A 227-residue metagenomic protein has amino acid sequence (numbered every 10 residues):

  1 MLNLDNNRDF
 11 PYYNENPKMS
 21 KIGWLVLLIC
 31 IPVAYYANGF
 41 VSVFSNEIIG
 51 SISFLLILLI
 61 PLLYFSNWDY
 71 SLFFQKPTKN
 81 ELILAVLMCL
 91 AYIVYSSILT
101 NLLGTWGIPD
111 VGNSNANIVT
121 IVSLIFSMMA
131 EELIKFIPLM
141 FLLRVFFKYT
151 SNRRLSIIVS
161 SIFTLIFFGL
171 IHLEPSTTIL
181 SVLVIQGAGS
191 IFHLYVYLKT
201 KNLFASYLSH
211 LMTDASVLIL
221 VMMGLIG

Functional and structural regions predicted by a protein language model:
M1-G23, W68-F74: N-terminal juxtamembrane cytosolic/stromal segments of multi-pass membrane proteins
Y12-F65: Alpha-helical transmembrane segments in multi-pass membrane proteins
N16-Y35, L84-Y92, S160-F167: Alpha-helical transmembrane segments
K18-K21, T78, E131, P175: Helix N-terminus capping/helix-initiation residues
I31-N38, L58-S66, Y92, S96 (+4 more regions): Structural signal for membrane-spanning alpha-helices in multi-pass inner-membrane proteins, emphasizing helix cores
Y36-A37, P61-S71, L143-Y149, L198-T200: Structural signal for the C-terminal ends of transmembrane alpha-helices and the immediately following loop
S42-N46, D69-I134, L139-Y149, G227: Juxtamembrane helix-loop-helix connectors linking adjacent transmembrane helices in multi-pass membrane enzymes
N117-G227: Transmembrane helix-loop-helix hairpins at the membrane interface of multi-pass integral membrane proteins
